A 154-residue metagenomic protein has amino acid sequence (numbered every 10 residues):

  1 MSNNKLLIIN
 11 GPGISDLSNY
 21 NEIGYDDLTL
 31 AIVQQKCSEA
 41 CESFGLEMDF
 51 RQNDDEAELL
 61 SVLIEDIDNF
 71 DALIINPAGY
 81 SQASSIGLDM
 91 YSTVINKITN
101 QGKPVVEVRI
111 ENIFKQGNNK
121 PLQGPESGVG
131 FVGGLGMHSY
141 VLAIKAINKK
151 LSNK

Functional and structural regions predicted by a protein language model:
S2-T29: N-terminal beta1-alpha1 ligand-phosphate binding loop
N4, N100-V105: A short helix->loop->beta-strand "cap" motif at the edges of active sites that frequently abuts
P12-I14, A78-S81, E111-I113: Short glycine-rich anion-binding loops that position phosphate/pyrophosphate groups of nucleotides and phosphorylated
N19, Q82-D89: Glycine/threonine-rich flexible loop motifs
I23-E42: Short catalytic helix/loop segments, enriched in acidic residues and glycine and frequently bearing histidine
E47-E58: Short beta->alpha junction loops
F50, V106, E111-K154: Short, glycine-/small-residue-rich phosphate/pyrophosphate-handling segment
D66-L73: Short acidic/histidine-rich motifs immediately flanking catalytic phosphotransfer sites in two-component signaling
